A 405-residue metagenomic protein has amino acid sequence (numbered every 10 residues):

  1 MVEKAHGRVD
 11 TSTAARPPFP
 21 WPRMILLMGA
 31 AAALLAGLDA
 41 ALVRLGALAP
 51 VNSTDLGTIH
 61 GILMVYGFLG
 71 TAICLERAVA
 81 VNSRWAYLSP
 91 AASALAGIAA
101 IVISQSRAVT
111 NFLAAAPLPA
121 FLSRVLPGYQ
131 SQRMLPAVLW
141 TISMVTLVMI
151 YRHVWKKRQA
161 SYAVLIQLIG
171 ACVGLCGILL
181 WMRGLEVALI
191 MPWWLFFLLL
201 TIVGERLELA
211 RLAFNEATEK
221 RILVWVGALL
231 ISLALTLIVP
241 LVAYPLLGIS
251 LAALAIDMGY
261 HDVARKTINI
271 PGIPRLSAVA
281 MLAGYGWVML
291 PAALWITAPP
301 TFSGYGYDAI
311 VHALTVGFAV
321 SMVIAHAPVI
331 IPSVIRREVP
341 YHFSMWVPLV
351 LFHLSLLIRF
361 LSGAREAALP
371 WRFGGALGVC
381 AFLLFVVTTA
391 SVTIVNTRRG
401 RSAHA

Functional and structural regions predicted by a protein language model:
V2-A405: Hydrophobic alpha-helical transmembrane segments of multi-pass integral membrane proteins
